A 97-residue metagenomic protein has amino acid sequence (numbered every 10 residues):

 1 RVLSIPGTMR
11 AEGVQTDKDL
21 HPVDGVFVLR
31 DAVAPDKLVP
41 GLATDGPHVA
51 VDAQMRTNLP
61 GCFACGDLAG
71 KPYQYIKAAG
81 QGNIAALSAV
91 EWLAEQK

Functional and structural regions predicted by a protein language model:
R1-A53, A94-K97: A Rossmann-like FAD-binding core segment of flavoenzymes
F27-R30, G61, C65-L68: Short, well-ordered coil/turn residues at beta-beta hairpins and beta-strand->alpha-helix junctions within
P35-L38, N58, K71-Y73: Short active-site-adjacent structural elements
A43-G46, F63, G70: Generic alpha-helix detector with strongest preference for long hydrophobic helices that associate with membranes
M55-T57, G61: Short, flexible loop segments at boundaries between secondary-structure elements
C65-K97: A conserved FAD-binding loop/helix module that cradles the flavin
